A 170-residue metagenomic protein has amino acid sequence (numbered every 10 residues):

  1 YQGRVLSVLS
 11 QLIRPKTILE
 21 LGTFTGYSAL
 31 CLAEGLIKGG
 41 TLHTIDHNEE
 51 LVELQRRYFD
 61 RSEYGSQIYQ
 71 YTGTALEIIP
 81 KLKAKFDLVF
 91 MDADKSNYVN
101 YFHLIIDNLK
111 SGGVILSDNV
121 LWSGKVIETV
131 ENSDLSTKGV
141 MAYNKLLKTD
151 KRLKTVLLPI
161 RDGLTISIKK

Functional and structural regions predicted by a protein language model:
Y1-K170: S-adenosylmethionine/decaboxylated-SAM
